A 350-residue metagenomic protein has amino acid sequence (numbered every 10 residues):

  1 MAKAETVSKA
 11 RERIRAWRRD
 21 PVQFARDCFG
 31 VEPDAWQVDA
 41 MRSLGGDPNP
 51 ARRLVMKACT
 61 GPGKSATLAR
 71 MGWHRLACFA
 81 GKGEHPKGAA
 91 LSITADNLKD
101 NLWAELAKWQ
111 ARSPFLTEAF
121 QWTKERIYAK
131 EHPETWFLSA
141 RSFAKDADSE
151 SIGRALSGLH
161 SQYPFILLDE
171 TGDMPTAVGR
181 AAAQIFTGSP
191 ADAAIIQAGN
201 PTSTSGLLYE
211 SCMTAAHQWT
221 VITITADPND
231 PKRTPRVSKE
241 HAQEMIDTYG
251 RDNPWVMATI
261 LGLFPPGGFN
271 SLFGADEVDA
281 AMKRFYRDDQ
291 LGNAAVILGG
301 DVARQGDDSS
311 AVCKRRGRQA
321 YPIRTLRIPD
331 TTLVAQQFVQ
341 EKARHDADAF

Functional and structural regions predicted by a protein language model:
M1-G300, V312-P322, L333, Q340 (+1 more regions): Phosphate/NTP-binding elements of NTP-utilizing enzymes
T325-R327: Short, solvent-exposed loop/turn segments at secondary-structure boundaries
P329-T331: Short coil/turn segments at the loop-to-beta-strand junctions that recur within blades of beta-propeller repeat folds
